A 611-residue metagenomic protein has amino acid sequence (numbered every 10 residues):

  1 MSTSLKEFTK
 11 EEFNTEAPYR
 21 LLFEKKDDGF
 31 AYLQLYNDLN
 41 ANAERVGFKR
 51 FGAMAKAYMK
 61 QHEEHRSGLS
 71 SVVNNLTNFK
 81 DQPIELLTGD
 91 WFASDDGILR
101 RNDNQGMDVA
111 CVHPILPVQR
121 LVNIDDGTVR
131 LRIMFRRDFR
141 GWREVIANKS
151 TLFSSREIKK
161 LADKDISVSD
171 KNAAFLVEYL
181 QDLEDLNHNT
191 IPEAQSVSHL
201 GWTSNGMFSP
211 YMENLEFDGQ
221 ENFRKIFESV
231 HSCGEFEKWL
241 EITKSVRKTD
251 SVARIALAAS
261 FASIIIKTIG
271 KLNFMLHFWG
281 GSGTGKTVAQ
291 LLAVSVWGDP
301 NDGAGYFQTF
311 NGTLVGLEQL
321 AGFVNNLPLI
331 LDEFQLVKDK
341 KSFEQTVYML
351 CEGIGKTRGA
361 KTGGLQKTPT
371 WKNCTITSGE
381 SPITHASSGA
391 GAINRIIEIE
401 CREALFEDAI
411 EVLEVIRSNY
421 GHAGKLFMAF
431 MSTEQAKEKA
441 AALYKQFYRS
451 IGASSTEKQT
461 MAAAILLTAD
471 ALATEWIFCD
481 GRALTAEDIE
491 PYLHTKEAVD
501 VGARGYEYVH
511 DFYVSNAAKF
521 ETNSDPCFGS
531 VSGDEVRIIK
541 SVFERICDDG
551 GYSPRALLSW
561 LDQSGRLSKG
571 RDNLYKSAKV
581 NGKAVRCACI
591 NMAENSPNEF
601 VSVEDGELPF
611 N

Functional and structural regions predicted by a protein language model:
T3-L5, D28-S251, Q319-L320, V324-N325 (+1 more regions): Conserved glycine-centered beta->alpha loop in an early N-terminal alpha/beta scaffold
D27-Y32, Y58-T77, T190-V246, V337 (+1 more regions): DNA transaction DNA-binding modules
N214-G303: P-loop NTPase catalytic core of nucleic-acid-dependent motor ATPases
V288-K341: AAA+/P-loop NTPase substrate/partner-engagement loops
E333, K372-P382, E400-R402: A short beta-strand-to-loop transition that corresponds to the Sensor-1 phosphate-sensing loop of AAA+ P-loop ATPases
E344-G359: Conserved catalytic/switch belt of AAA+ P-loop NTPases
A360-T377, A392: AAA+/SF3 P-loop NTPase mechanochemical coupling elements
P369-W371, S387-D480: Phosphate-sensing "switch" segment of ASCE/P-loop ATPases
